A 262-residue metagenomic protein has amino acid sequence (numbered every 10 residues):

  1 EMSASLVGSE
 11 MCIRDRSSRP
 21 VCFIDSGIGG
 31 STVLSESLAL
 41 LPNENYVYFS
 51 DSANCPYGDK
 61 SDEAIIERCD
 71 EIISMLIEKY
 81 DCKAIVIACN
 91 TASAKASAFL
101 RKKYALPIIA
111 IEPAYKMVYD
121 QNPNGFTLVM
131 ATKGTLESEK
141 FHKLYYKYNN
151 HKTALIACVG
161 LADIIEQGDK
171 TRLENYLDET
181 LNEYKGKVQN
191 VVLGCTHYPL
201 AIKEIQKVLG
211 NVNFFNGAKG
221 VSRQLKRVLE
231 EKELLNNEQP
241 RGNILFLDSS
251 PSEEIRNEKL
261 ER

Functional and structural regions predicted by a protein language model:
E1-E10: Positively charged, low-complexity/disordered segments
S9, R14-R262: Non-catalytic structural scaffold of enzyme domains
